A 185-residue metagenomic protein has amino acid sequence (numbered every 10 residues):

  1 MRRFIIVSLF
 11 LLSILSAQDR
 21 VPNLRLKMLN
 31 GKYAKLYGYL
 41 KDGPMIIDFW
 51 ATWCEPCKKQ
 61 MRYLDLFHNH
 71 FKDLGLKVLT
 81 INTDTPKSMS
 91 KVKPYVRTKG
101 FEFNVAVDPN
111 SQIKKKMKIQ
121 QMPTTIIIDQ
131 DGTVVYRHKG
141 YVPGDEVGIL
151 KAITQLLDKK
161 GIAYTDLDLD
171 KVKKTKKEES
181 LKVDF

Functional and structural regions predicted by a protein language model:
F4-S13: Sec-dependent N-terminal signal peptides
L15-D19: Boundary at the C-terminal end of the N-terminal hydrophobic targeting segment
L24-P44: A short beta-strand-turn-helix
G43-M45, F49-W53, Q121: Short pre-active-site segment immediately N-terminal to redox-active cysteine/selenocysteine motifs in thiol-based
I46-I47, V78, T125: Hydrophobic beta-strand anchors of alpha/beta hydrolase catalytic cores
K59-K99, P109-K115: Structural microenvironment flanking redox-active thiols in thiol-disulfide oxidoreductases
Y95-D131: Short, internal strand/loop/helix patches that form the active-site neighborhood or redox-interaction surface
Q130-F185: Thiol-/selenol-based redox modules, centered on thioredoxin-like and closely related oxidoreductase domains
